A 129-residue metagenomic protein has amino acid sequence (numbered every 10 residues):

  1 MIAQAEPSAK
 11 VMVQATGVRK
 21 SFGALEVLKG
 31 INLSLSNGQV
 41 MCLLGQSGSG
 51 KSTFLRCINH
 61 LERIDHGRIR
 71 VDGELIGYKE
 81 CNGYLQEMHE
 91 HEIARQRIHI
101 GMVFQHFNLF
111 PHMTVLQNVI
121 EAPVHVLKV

Functional and structural regions predicted by a protein language model:
M1-R19: ABC-family P-loop ATPase nucleotide-binding domain
V13, L28-G30, R97: Conserved structural motif at the start of ABC-family nucleotide-binding domains
L25-E26, A94: Short coil-to-beta microelement around the adenine-binding A-loop and adjacent beta1/P-loop entry of ABC ATPase
L44-Q46: The feature captures the beta-strand-to-loop junction immediately N-terminal to the Walker
N59: Helix-to-loop junction immediately C-terminal to a conserved catalytic motif
R68-R70, E74-L75: ATP-binding/catalytic-site motifs of ATP-hydrolyzing domains
I76-G101: ABC ATPase NBD coupling module
M113-E121: Short coil-to-helix segment of the ABC ATPase nucleotide-binding domain corresponding to the Q-loop/switch region
